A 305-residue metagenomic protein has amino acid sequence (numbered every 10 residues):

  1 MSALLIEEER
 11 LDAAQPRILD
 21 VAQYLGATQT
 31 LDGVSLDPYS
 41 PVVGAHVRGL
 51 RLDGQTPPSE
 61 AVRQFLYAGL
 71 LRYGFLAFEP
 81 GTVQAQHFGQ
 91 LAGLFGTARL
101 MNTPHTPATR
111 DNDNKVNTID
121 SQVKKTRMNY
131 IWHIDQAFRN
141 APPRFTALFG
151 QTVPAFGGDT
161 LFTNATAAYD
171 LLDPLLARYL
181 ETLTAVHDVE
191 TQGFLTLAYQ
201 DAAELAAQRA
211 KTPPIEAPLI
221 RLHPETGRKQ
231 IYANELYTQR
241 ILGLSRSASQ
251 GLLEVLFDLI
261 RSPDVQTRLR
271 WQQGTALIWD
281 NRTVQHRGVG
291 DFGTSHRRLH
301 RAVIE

Functional and structural regions predicted by a protein language model:
S2-A276, R282-E305: Non-heme Fe(II) oxygenase catalytic core, chiefly the N-lobe of the double-stranded beta-helix
